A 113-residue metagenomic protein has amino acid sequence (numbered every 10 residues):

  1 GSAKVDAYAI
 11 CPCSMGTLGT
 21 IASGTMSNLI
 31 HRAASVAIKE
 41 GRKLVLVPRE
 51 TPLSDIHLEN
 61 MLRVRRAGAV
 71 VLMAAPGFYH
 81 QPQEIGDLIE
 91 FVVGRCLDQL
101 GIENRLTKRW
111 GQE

Functional and structural regions predicted by a protein language model:
G1-E59, V64: Helix-loop-strand module that forms the ligand-binding subsite of alpha/beta enzymes
S14-T17, T25, G68, A74-A75 (+3 more regions): Glycine-rich, flexible loop/turn motifs
M26, E50-L53, V71-A74, N104-E113: Short flexible/disordered coil segments
K39-R95: Short, glycine-/small-residue-rich phosphate/pyrophosphate-handling segment
G86-D87, F91-E113: SAM-dependent methyltransferases
